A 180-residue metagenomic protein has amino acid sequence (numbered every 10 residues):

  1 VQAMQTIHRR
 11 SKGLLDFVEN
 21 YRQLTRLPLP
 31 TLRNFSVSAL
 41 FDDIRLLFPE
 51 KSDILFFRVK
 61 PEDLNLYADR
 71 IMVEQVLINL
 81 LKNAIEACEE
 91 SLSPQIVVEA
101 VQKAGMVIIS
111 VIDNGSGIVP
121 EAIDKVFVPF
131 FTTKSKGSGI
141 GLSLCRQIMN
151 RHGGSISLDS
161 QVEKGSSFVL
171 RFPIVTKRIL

Functional and structural regions predicted by a protein language model:
V1-L27, R33-N34, A39-E50: Conserved DHp (HisKA) dimerization/phosphotransfer helix of two-component histidine kinases, i.e., the long coiled-coil
L27-P30, N65-A68, T133: Conserved micro-motifs of the catalytic ATP-binding
V37, G117-K125: Short helix N-cap motif at coil->helix boundaries in the Bergerat
I44, L55-N65: Conserved catalytic submotifs in the C-terminal HATPase_c
S93-G105: Short beta-strand/loop element within the Bergerat-fold HATPase_c
G141, C145: Short alpha-helical Gxxx[C/S/T] motif in the catalytic ATP-binding
M149-N150: Detector for a conserved hydrophobic position within an alpha-helical segment of the HATPase_c
